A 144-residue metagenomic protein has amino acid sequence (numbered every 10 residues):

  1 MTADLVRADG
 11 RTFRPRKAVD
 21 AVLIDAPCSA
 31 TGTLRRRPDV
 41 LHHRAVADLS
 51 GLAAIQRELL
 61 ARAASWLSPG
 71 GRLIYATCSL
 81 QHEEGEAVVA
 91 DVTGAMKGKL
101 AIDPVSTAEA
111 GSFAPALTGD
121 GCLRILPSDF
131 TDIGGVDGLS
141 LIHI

Functional and structural regions predicted by a protein language model:
M1-D4, A47, G98: A short helix-to-beta-strand connector/capping loop
M1-R16: S-adenosyl-L-methionine
R7, R37, A45-V46, S106-E109: Alpha-helix initiation/capping motif
T12, R16-L23, P27, P69-I142: C-terminal catalytic and target-recognition region of SAM-dependent MTase-like enzymes, primarily methyltransferases
A21, D25-R62, I74, S79-G85: Mobile active-site "lid"/loop adjacent to the S-adenosyl-L-methionine
V46, H143-I144: Long, compositionally biased low-complexity repeat segments characteristic of intrinsically disordered regions
R62-G70: A structural motif corresponding to the C-terminal end of an alpha-helix and its immediate exit/capping segment
